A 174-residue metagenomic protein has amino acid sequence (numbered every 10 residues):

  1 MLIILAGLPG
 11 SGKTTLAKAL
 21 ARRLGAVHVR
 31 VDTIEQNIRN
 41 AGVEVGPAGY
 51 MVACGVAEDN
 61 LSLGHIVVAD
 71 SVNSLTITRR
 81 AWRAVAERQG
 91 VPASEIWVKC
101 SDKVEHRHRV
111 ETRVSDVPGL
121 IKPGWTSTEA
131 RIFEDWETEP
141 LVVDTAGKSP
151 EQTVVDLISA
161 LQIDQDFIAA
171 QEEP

Functional and structural regions predicted by a protein language model:
L2: Walker A (P-loop) ATP-phosphate-binding motif of ABC ATPase nucleotide-binding domains
L5: Hydrophobic anchor at the beta1->P-loop junction of P-loop NTPases
L8: P-loop (Walker A) phosphate-binding loop of NTP-binding proteins
S11, T15-H65: Conserved substrate/cofactor phosphate-moiety recognition/catalytic segment in nucleotide-dependent phosphotransferases
T33-E35, S74, K99-E105, K148-P150: Conserved nucleotide-binding/hydrolysis micro-motifs of P-loop NTPases
A48-A93: Glycine-rich phosphate-binding loop used to anchor ATP phosphates in small-molecule kinases, encompassing both
Q89-V110, V143: Conserved phosphate-donor/acceptor-positioning beta-strand/loop module used by diverse small-molecule
T112-D156, I163-P174: Small-molecule kinase domains that catalyze NTP-dependent phosphoryl transfer to phosphate-bearing small molecules
